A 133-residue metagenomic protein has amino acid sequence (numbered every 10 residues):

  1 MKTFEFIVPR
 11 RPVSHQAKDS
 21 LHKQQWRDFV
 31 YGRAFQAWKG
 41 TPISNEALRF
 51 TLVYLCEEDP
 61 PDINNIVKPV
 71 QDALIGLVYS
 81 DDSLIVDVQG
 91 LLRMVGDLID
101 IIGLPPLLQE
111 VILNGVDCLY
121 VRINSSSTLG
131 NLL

Functional and structural regions predicted by a protein language model:
M1-L133: Acidic, proline/glycine-enriched N-terminal capping motif
